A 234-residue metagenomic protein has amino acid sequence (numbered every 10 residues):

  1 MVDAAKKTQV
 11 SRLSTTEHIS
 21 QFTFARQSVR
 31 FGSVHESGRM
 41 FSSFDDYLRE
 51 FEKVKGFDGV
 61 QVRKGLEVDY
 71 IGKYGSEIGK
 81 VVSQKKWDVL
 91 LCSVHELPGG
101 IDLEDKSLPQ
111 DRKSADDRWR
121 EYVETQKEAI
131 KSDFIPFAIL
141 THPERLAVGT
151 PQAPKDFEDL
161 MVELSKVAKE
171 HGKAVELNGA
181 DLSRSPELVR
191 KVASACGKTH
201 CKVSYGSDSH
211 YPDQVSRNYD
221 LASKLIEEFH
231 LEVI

Functional and structural regions predicted by a protein language model:
M1-G72, V82, A147-P151, K155-D159 (+5 more regions): An N-terminally biased module of ancient metal coordination in phosphate/nucleic-acid-related enzymes
M1-S11, K73-D88, Y122-P136, L164-K166 (+1 more regions): Short amphipathic alpha-helices and their capping/turn segments at secondary-structure boundaries
R12, Q61-G65, D88-L91, F137-I139 (+2 more regions): Structural preference for beta-strand elements that scaffold enzyme active sites
S28-R30, E77-K80, E104-S107, P154-D156 (+2 more regions): Short, glycine/charged-enriched secondary-structure capping and boundary segments
F57-D58, K86, H171, T199 (+1 more regions): Structured helix-beta-strand junction loops
D58-P109: Hydrophobic alpha-helical segments and helix pairs
C92-T199: Domain-core and long-helix interface of multi-subunit machines
S185-I234: Long, positively charged, glycine-interspersed low-complexity recognition regions
